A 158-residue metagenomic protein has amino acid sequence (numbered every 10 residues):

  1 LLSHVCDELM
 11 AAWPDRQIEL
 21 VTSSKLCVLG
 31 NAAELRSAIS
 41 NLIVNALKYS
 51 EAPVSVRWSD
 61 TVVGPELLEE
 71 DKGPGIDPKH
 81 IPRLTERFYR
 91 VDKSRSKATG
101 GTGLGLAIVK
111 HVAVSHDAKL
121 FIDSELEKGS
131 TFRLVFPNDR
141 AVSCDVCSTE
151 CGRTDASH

Functional and structural regions predicted by a protein language model:
D15-C27: Conserved catalytic submotifs in the C-terminal HATPase_c
A46-L47: Short helix-loop "hinge" at the ATP-lid/N-box region of the Bergerat-fold HATPase_c
A52, D117-A118: Conserved glycine-rich
P53-V63: Short beta-strand/loop element within the Bergerat-fold HATPase_c
I76-R90: Short conserved segment of the HATPase_c
G105, V109: Short alpha-helical Gxxx[C/S/T] motif in the catalytic ATP-binding
K128-S130: Glycine-rich GHKL/ HATPase_c ATP-binding element in histidine kinases
